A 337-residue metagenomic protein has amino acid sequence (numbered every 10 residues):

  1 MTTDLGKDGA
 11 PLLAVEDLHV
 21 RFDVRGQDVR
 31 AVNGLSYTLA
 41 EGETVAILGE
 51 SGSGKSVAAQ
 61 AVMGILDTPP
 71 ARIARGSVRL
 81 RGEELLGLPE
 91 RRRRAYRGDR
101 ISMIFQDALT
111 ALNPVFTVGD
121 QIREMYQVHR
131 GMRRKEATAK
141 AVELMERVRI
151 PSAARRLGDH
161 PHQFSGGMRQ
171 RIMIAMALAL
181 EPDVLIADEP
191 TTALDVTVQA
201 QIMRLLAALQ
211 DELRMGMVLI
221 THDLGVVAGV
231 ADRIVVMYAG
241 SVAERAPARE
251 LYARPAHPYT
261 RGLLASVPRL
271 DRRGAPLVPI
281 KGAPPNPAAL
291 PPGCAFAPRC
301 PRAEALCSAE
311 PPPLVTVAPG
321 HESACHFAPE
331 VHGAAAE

Functional and structural regions predicted by a protein language model:
L5-P11, D28, P151-R155, R245-E337: Short catalytic/signature loops enriched in Gly
L48-G49: The feature captures the beta-strand-to-loop junction immediately N-terminal to the Walker
P69, A74, L85-S102, D120 (+4 more regions): ABC ATPase NBD coupling module
S77, R81-E84, E136-R155, L264-A265: Conserved ABC ATPase "signature" region
A179-D183: A short, proline-enriched helix->beta-strand linker immediately N-terminal to the Walker B motif in ABC-type P-loop
V184-P190, L194-P276: P-loop NTP-binding/switch modules centered on Walker-like glycine-rich loops
